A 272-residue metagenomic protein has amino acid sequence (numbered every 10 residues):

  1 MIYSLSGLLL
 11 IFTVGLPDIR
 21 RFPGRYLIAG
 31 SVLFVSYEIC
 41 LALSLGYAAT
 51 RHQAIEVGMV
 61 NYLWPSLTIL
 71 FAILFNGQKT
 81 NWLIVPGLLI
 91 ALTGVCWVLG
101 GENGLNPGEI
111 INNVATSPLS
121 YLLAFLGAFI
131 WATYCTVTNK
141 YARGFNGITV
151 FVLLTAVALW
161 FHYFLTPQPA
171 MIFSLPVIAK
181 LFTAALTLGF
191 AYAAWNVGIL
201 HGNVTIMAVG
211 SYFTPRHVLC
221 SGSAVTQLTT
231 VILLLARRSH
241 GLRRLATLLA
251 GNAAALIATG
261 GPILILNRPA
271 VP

Functional and structural regions predicted by a protein language model:
M1, N106-K140, S221, T259-I265 (+1 more regions): Glycine-/small-residue-enriched transmembrane alpha-helix faces in small-molecule transporters and effluxers
M1-L5, G46-N76, V204-T226: Specific alpha-helical transmembrane segments that line the substrate/conduction pathway and gating interfaces
M1-S36, L67-T68, F129-Y134, T149-T166 (+1 more regions): Transmembrane alpha-helices of multi-pass small-molecule transport proteins
Y3, S211-P272: C-terminal-most transmembrane helix of multi-pass membrane proteins
G15-A54, W97, A185-G202: Specific transmembrane alpha-helical segments of multi-pass solute transporters/efflux pumps, especially DMT/EamA
I19-G24, G100-G127, L165-F182, T230-G241: Juxtamembrane helix-entry segments on the extracytoplasmic side of multipass membrane proteins
R25, G58-N61, G77-W97, P118-S120 (+3 more regions): Loop-to-transmembrane alpha-helix entry segments
S44, L74-T80, Y141, G147 (+5 more regions): Hydrophobic/aromatic residues within transmembrane alpha-helices of multi-pass small-molecule transporters
